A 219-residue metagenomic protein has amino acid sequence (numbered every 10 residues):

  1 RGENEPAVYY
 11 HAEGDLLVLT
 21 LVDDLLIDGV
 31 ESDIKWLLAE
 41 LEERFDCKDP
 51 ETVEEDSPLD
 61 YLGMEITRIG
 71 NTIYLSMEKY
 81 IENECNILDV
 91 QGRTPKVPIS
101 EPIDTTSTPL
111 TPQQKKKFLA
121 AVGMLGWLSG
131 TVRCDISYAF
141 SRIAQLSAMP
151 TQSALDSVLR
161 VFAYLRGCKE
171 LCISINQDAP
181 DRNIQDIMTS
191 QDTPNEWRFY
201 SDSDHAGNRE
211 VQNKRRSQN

Functional and structural regions predicted by a protein language model:
R1-L21, N183-T189: Conserved beta-strand/loop block within the catalytic cores of divalent metal-dependent phospho-transfer/hydrolysis
E3, E13, T20-V22, E54 (+2 more regions): Eukaryote-biased feature marking scaffold/signaling PDZ-domain proteins and nuclear chromatin regulators
N4, P50-V53, L171: A short, aromatic/hydrophobic, helix- or strand-capping loop or linear motif that either lines the entrance/gate
P6-Y10, E55-P58, I143-Q145, D178-R182: Short amphipathic alpha-helical segments embedded in low-complexity Lys/Glu-rich regions
H11-D46, E65-S76, Q145-Q152: Catalytic palm subdomain of template-directed nucleic-acid polymerases, centered on the conserved carboxylate motif
L16, Y80-N219: Divalent metal-binding acidic/histidine catalytic loops
L21-V22, Y61, R198-S201: Short hydrophobic beta-strand that contains or immediately precedes a catalytic carboxylate
D49-C85, D89-D104: Non-catalytic, low-complexity flexible loops and terminal extensions
